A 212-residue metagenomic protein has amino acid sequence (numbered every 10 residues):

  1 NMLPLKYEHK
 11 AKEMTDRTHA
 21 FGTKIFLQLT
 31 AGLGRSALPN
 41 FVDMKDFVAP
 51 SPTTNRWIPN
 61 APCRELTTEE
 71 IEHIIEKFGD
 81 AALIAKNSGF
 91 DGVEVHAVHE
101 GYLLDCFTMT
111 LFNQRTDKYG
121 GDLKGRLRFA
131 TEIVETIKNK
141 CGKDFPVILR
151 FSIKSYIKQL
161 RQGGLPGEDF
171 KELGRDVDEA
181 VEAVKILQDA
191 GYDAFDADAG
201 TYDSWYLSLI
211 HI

Functional and structural regions predicted by a protein language model:
N1-M2, L38-L66, L104-L127: Aromatic- and acidic-residue-enriched carbohydrate-binding clefts of CAZyme catalytic domains
N1-Q28: Glycan-recognition patch characteristic of GH18 chitinases/ENGases and related GlcNAc/peptidoglycan-binding proteins
A11-A20, K86, V134-G142, Q188: Surface-exposed amphipathic alpha-helices with a cationic face
D16-I25, G89-D91, G142-V147, G191-D193: Short, well-ordered coil/turn segments that N-cap beta-strands
H19, K24, T30-F90: Non-globular sequence segments
L29-A31, V95-A97, F151-I153, A197-A199: A cross-domain feature marking catalytic cores of carbohydrate-active enzymes and several ubiquitous metabolic/repair
I75-G79, I84, K118-E132, I153-I186: Active-site glycine- and acidic-residue-rich loops that bind and position anionic ligands or nucleotide-like cofactors
I210-I212: Conserved small/polar residues in nucleotide/adenosyl-binding loops
